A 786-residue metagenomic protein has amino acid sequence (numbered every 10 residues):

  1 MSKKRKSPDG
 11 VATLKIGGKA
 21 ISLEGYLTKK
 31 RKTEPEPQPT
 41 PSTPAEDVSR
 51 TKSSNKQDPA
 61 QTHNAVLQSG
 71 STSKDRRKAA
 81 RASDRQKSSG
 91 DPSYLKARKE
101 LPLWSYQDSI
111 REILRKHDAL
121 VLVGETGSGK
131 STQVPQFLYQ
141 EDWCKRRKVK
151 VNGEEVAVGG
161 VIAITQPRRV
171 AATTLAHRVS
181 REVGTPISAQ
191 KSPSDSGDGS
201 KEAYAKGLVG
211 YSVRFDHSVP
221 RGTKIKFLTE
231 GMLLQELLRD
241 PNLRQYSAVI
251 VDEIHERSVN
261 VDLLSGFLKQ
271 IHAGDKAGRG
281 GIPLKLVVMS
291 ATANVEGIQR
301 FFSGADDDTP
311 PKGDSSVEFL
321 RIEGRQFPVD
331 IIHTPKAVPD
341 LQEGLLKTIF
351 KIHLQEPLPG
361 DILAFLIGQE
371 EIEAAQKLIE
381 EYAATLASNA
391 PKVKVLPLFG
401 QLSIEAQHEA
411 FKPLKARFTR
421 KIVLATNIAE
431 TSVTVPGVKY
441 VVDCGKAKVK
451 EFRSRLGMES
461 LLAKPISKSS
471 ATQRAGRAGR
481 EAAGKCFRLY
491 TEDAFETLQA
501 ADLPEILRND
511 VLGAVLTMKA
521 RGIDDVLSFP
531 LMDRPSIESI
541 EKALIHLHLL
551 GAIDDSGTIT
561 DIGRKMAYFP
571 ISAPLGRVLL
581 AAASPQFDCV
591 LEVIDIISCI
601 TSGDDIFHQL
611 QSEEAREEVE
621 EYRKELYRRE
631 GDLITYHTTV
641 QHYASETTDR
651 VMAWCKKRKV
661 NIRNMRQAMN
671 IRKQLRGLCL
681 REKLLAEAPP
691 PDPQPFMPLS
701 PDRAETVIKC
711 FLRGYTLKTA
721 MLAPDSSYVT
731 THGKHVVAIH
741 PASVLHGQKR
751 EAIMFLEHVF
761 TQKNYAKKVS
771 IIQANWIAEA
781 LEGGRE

Functional and structural regions predicted by a protein language model:
S2-A581, P585, D649, K657-K659 (+10 more regions): P-loop NTPase motor module signature
D252-E253, S536-H546, F569-I571, I600-F607 (+1 more regions): Short, mixed-charge aromatic SLiMs
A573-E621: Leucine-rich, amphipathic alpha-helical/linker segments
E592, R666, A738: Non-catalytic, largely sequence-independent nucleic-acid-binding elements associated with nucleic-acid processing
I606, Y622-D692: Extended acidic/polar alpha-helical scaffold segments
F755: Phosphate-centric recognition/catalysis
